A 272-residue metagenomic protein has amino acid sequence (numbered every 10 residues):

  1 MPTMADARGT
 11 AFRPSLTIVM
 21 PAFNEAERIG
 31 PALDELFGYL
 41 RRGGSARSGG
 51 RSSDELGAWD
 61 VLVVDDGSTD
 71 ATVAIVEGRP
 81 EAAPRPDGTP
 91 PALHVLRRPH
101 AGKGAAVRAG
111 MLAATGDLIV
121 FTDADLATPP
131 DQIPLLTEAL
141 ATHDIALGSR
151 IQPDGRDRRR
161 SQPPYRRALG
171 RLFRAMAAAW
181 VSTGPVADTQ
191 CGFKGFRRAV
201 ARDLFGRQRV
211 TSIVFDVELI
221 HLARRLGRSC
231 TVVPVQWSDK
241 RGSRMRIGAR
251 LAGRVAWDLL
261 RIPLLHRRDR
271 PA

Functional and structural regions predicted by a protein language model:
M1-G38, S45-L56: N-proximal low-complexity "stem/linker" segments adjacent to membrane-targeting elements
M1-S15, G38, T183-G184, R207-A272: Hydrophobic helical membrane-anchoring modules
E27-P31, D70-R79: Acidic helix N-cap motif at the loop->helix transition within catalytic regions of sugar-transfer enzymes
G44-G67, L96-R97: Short beta-strand/loop segment that forms part of the nucleotide-sugar
W59-L62, V73-A113: Conserved donor nucleotide-binding strand/loop of the catalytic core
D65-V73, L126: A conserved acidic beta->alpha catalytic loop
P91-A92, R98-A113, P130-I213, K240-R250: Acceptor/aglycone-binding surface of glycosyltransferases and processive sugar-polymer synthases
I119: Short aromatic/hydrophobic "clamp" motif used to bind/position activated sugar donors
